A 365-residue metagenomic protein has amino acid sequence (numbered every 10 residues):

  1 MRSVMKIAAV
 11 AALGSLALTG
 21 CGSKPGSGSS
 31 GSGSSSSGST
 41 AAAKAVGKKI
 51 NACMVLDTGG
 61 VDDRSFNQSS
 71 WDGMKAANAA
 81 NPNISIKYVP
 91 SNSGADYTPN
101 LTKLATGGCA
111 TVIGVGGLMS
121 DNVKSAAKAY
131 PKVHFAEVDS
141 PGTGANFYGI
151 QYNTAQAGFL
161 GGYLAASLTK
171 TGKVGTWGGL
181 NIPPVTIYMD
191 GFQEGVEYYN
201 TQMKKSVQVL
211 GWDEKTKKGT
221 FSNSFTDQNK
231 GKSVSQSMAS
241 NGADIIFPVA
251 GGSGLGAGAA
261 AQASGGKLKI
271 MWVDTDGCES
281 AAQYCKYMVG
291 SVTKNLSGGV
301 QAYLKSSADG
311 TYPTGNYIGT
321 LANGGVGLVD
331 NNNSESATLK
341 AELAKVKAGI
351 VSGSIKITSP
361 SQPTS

Functional and structural regions predicted by a protein language model:
M1-A8: Bacterial N-terminal signal peptides that target proteins for export
A9-G14: Hydrophobic helical h-region of N-terminal Sec-dependent signal peptides in bacterial secretory/periplasmic proteins
S15-G20: C-terminal motif of bacterial Sec signal peptides marking the signal peptidase cleavage site
S23-K24, G28-S365: A residue-level marker of the well-folded mature domains of exported/periplasmic proteins
